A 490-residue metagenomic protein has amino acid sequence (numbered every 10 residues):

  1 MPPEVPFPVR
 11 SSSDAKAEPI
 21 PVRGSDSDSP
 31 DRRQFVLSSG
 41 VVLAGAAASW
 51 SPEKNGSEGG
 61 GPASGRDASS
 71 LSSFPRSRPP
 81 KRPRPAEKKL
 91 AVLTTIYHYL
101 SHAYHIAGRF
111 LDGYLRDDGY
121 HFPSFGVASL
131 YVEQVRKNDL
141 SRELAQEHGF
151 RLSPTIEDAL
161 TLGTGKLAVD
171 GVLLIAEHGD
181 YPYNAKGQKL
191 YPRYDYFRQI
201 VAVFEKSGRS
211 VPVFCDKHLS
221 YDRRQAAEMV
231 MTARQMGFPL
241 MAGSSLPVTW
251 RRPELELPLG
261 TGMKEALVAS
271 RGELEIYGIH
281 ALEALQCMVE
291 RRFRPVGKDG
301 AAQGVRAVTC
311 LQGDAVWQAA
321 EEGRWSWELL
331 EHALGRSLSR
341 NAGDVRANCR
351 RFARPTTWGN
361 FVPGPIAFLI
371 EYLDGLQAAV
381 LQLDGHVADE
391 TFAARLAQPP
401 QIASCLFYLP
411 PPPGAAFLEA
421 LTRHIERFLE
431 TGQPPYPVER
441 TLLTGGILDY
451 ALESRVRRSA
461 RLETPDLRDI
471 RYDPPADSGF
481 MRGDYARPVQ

Functional and structural regions predicted by a protein language model:
M1-D31, N55-E58: N-terminal secretory signal peptides
P2-S11, S38, A48, P52 (+2 more regions): Terminal low-complexity tails and localization/encapsulation signals of metabolic enzymes
D28, Q34-K54, R66: N-terminal export signals
W50-R76: Signal peptide processing junction and immediate N-terminal pro/mature segment of secreted/exported proteins
S57, P80-V213, Y221, E228-Q235 (+5 more regions): N-terminal glycine-/serine-/threonine-rich beta1-alpha1-beta2 phosphate-ribose binding loop of Rossmann-like
K88, S101-G108, D139, Y194 (+5 more regions): A structural signal for well-ordered alpha-helical segments within the folded catalytic domains of diverse enzymes
R198, G208-V289: A contiguous active-site-proximal alpha/beta segment in oxidoreductase catalytic domains
S270, H280-P412, E419-E439, L448-L452 (+1 more regions): Contiguous beta-strand/loop segments that form the cofactor/metal-binding neighborhood of enzyme cores
